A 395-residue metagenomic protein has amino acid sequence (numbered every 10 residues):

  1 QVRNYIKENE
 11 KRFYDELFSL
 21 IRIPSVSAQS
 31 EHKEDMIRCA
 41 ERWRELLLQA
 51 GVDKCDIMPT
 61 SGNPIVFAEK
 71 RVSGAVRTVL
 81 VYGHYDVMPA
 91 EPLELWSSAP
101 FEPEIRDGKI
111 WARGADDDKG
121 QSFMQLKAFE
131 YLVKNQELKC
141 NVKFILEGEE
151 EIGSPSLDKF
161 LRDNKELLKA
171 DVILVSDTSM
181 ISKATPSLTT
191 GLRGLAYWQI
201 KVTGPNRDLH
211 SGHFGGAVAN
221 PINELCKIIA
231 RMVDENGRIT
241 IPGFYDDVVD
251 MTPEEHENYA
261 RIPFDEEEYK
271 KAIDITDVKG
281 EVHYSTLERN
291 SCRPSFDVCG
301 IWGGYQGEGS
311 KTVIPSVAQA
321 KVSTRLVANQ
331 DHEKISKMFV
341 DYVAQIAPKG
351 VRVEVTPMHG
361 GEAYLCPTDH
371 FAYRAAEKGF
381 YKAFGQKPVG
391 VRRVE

Functional and structural regions predicted by a protein language model:
Q1-R113, L132-L138, V322: Acidic/His- and Gly-rich active-site-bordering loop/insert found across diverse amide/peptide-bond hydrolases
G74, M88, S182-K183, T240-V317 (+3 more regions): An extended, acidic, His-containing surface patch that forms the Zn2+-binding/catalytic region of metallohydrolases
Y85-V87, K109, I145-G153, S176-M180 (+2 more regions): Acidic, glycine-rich active-site loops and adjacent beta-strand->loop/helix elements that engage anionic groups
R106-D117, Q386-V391: Short pre-catalytic strand/loop immediately N-terminal to key active-site residues, enriched for Gly-Thr
D116-G191: Acidic/histidine-rich catalytic neighborhood of metal-dependent amide-processing enzymes
S187-T203: Flexible glycine/proline-rich, aromatic-decorated loop/lid segments
G215-N236: A short core secondary-structure module
